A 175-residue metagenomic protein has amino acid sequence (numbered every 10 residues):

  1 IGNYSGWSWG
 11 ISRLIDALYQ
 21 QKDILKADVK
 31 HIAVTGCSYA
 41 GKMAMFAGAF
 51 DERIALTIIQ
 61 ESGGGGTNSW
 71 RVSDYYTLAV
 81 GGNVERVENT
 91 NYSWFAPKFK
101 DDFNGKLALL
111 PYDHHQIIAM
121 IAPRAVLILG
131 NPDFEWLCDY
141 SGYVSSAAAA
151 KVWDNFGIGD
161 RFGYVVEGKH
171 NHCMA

Functional and structural regions predicted by a protein language model:
G2-Y39, R53-I54: Gly/Ser-rich "nucleophile elbow"/oxyanion-hole loop immediately N-terminal to the catalytic nucleophile in hydrolases
S12-I15, S146, A150: Generic structural signal for well-ordered alpha-helices, preferentially at hydrophobic/aromatic core positions
Q20-D23, I59-I117, C138-S146, V152-G159: Mobile cap/lid helix-loop segments that gate and shape the active-site cleft of serine hydrolases
V29-H31, E52-L56, A122-V126, G159-R161: Loop/turn elements at helix/coil->beta-strand transitions in domains of secreted/extracellular proteins
T35, Q60-E61, L129, E167: Alpha/beta-hydrolase-fold catalytic nucleophile elbow
M43-A47: Hydrolases whose catalytic domains are alpha/beta-hydrolase-1, hotdog thioesterase, or metallo-beta-lactamase-like
A122-Y140, E167-H170: Conserved strand-to-loop "acid loop" that flanks and positions the catalytic carboxylate
A147-A148, W153-A175: C-terminal catalytic histidine-bearing segment of alpha/beta-hydrolase fold enzymes
